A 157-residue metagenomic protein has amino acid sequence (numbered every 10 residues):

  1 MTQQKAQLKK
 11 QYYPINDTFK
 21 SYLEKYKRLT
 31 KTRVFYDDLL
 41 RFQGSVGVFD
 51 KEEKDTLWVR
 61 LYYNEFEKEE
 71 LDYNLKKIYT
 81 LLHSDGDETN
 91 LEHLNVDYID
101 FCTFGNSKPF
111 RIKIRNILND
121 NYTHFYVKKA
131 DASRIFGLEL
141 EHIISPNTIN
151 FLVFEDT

Functional and structural regions predicted by a protein language model:
M1-D87: Regulatory N- and C-terminal appendages and interdomain linkers associated with kinase/kinase-like NTP transferase
K68-T157: Conserved ATP-binding subdomain of kinase catalytic cores across diverse folds
